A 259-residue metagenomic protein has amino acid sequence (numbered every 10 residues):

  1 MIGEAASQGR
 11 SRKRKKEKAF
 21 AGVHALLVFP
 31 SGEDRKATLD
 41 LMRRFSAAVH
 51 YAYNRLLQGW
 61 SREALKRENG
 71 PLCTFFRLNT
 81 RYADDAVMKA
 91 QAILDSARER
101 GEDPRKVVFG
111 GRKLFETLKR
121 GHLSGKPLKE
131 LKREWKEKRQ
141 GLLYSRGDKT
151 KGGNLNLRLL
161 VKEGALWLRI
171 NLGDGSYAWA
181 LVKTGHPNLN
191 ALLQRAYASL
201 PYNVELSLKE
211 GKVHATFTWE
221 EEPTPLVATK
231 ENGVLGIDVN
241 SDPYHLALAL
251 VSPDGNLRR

Functional and structural regions predicted by a protein language model:
M1-R259: Nucleic-acid substrate recognition interfaces
